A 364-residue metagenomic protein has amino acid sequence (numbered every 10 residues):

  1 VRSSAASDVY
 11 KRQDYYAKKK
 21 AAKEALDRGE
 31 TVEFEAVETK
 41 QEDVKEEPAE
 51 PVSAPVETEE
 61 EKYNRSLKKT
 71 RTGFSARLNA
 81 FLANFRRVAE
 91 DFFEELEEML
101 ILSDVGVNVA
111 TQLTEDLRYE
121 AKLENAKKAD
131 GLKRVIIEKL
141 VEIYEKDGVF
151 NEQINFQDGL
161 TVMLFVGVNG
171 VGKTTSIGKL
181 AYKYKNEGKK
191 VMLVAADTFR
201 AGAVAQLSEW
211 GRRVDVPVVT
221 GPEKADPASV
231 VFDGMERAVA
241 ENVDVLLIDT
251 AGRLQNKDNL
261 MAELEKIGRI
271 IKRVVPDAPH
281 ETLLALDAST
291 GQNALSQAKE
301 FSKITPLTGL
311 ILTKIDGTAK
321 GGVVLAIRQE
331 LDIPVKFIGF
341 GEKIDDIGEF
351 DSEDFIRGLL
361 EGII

Functional and structural regions predicted by a protein language model:
V1-K139, G159: Non-catalytic terminal/linker segments enriched in charged/polar, low-complexity residues
N108-T111, I137-I364: P-loop/Walker A NTP-binding module and the surrounding RecA-like catalytic core of P-loop NTPases
